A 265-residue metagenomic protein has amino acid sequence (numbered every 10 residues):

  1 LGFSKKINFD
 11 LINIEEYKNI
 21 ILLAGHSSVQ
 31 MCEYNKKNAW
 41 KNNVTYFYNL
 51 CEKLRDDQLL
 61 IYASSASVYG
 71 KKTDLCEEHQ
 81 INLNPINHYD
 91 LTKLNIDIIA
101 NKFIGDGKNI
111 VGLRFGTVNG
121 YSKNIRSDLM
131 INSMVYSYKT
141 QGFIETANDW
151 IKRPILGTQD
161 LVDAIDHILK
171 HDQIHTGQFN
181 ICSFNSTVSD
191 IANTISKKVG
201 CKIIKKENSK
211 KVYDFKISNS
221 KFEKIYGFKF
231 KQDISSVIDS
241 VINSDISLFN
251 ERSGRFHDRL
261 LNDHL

Functional and structural regions predicted by a protein language model:
N8-N42: NAD(P)H-binding glycine-rich loop region in Rossmannoid oxidoreductase-like domains and their noncatalytic homologs
E15, Y34-I61: NAD(P)-cofactor binding segment of oxidoreductase domains
I20-A24, L60-A66, G70, L113-F115: SDR active-site strand-loop-helix element
F47-C51, D97, I165: Conserved internal alpha-helix within the Rossmann fold of NAD(P)-dependent oxidoreductases
Y48-H88: Conserved Rossmann-fold NAD(P)-dependent oxidoreductase catalytic core, especially the SDR/UDP-sugar
T92: Active-site helix of classical SDR
I98-R153, T158-V162, I195: NAD(P)-dependent short-chain dehydrogenase/reductase
Q141-G142, T146-W150, P154-L265: C-terminal substrate-binding subdomain of Rossmann-fold SDR/epimerase-dehydratase oxidoreductases
